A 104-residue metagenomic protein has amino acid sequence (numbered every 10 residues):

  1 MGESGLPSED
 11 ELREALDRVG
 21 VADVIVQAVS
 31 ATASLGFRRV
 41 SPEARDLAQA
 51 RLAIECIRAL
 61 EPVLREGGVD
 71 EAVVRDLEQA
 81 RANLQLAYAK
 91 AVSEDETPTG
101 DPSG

Functional and structural regions predicted by a protein language model:
M1-E55, A72-G104: N-terminal intrinsically disordered, cationic/polar leader segments that include organellar targeting peptides
A53-E66: Amphipathic alpha-helices of TPR/Sel1-like and other helical repeat/solenoid scaffolds
G67-E71: Inter-helical turn/loop segments and adjacent helix faces that build the functional surface of alpha-helical bundle
